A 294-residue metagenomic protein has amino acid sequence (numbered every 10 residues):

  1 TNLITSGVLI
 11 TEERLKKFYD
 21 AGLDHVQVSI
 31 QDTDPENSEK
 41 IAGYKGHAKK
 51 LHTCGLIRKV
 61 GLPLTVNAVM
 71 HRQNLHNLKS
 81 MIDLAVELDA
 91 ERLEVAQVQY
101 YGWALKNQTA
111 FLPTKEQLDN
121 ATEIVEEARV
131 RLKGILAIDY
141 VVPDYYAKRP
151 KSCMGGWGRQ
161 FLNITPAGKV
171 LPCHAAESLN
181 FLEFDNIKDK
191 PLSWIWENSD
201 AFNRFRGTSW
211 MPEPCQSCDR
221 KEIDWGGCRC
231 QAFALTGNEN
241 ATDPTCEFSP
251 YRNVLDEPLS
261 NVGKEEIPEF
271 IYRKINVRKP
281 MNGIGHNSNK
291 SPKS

Functional and structural regions predicted by a protein language model:
T1: Glycine/alanine-rich phosphate-binding loops at beta-alpha junctions
S6-L9, D32: Short beta-strand->alpha-helix junction loop in the catalytic core of nucleotide-activated group-transfer enzymes
E12: Acidic donor-binding/catalytic loop of UDP-sugar-dependent glycosyltransferases, especially processive GT2
K16-H25, S29-L171, A175-K190: Radical SAM enzyme [4Fe-4S]-AdoMet core and its adjacent flexible, acidic and glycine-rich loops/tails across
T114-Y146, A175-W225, L235, S249 (+1 more regions): C-terminal accessory region of radical SAM enzymes
C153, G168, C173, C215-C218 (+3 more regions): Short cysteine clusters
D200, D243-S288, K293: Short Fe-S-cluster ligation motifs
G227-F233, E239-N240, E257-N261: Short cysteine/histidine-rich zinc-coordinating motifs and their immediately flanking basic loops
